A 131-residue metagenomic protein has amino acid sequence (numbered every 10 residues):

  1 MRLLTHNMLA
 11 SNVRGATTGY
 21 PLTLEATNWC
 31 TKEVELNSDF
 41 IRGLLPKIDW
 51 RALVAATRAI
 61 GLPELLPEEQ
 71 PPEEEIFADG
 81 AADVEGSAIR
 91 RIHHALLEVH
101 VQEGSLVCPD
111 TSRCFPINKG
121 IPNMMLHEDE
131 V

Functional and structural regions predicted by a protein language model:
M1-V131: Replace "small metal-dependent catalytic modules" with "small catalytic or cofactor-binding modules
